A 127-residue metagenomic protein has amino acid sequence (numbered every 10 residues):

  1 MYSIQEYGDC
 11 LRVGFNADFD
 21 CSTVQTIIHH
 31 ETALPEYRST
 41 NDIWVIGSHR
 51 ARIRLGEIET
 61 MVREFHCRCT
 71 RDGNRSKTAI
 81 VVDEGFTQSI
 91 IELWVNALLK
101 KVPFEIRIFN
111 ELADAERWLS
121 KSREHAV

Functional and structural regions predicted by a protein language model:
M1-V127: Amphipathic, Lys/Arg-enriched alpha-helical "gate/interface" segment within cytosolic domains that mediates
